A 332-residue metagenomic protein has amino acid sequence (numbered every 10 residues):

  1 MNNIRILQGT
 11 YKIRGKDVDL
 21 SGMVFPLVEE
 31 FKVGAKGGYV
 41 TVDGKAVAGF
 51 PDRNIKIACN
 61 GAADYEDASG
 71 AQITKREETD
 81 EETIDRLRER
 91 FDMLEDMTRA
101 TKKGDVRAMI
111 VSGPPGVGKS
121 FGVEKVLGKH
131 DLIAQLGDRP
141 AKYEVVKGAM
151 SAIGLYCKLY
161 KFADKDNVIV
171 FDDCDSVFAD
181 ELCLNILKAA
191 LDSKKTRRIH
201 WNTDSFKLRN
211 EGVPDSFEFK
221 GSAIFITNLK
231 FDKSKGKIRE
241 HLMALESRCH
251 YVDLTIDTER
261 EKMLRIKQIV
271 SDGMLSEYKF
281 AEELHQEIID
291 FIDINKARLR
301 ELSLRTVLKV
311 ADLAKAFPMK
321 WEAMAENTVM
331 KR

Functional and structural regions predicted by a protein language model:
M1-K75: N-terminal accessory interaction module
G70-G104: N-terminal pre-Walker A segment at the start of P-loop NTPase domains
K103-V123: Walker A/P-loop nucleotide-binding motif
K129-N167, D175-D180: AAA+/P-loop NTPase substrate/partner-engagement loops
R139-A141, K165-N167, S193-K194, F219-S222 (+1 more regions): Short glycine-/polar-rich loops that comprise or flank the Walker A/P-loop and associated switch/sensor motifs
A179-F219, I226-N228: Conserved catalytic/switch belt of AAA+ P-loop NTPases
G236-D257: A short helix-turn-beta junction within AAA+ P-loop NTPase domains corresponding to the substrate/partner-engaging
M263, V270-M330: Conserved AAA+ ATPase small/helical "lid" subdomain
